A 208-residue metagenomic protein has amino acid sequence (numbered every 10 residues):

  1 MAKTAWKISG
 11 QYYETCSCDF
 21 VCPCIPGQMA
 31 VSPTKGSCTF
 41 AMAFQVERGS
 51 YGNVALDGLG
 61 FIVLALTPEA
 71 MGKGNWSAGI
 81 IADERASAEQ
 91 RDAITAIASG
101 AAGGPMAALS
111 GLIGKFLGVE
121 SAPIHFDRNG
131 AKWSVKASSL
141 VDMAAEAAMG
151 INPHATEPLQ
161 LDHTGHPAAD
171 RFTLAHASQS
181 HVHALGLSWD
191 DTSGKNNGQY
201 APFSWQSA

Functional and structural regions predicted by a protein language model:
A2-G49: N-terminal ordered "arm"
Y13-S17, P33-T34, S50-A55, M106-A107 (+1 more regions): N-terminal start-of-chain detector that recognizes signal peptides and the immediate post-cleavage beginning
S32-S37, E69-G74, G118-K136, T173 (+2 more regions): Short, surface-exposed loop and linker segments with low hydrophobicity and enrichment for Pro/Ser/Thr
G36-A107: Aromatic- and glycine-enriched beta-alpha-beta binding-site module
V46-G52, N75-W76, S110-K115, T156 (+1 more regions): Short C-terminal domain-edge/linker segments immediately following a structured domain
V54-I62, A86, E120-F126, A175-S180: Noncatalytic linker/hinge segments flanking ATPase motor cores
W76-L159: Charged linear interaction tracts used for macromolecular binding and regulation
I151-A208: Extended, charged low-complexity segments that frequently continue into or abut oligomerization scaffolds
